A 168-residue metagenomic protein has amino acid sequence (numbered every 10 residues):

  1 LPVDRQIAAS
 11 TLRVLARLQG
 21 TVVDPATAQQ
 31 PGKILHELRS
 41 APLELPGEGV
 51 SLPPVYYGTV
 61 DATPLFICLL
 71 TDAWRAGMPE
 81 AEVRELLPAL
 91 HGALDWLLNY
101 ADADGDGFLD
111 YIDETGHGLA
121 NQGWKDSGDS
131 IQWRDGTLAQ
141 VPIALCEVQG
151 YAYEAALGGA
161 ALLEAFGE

Functional and structural regions predicted by a protein language model:
L1-G118, C146-Q149, Y153: Aromatic-rich carbohydrate-recognition surfaces in CAZymes
L38-E44, S130, A139, L157: Intrinsically disordered, low-complexity segments enriched in polar/charged small residues
L97-Y100, S127-S130, G159-L162: Change "in soluble alpha/beta enzymes" to "in soluble alpha/beta proteins
G116-G128: Acidic, low-complexity proline/glycine-rich segments
K125-T137: A short, charged helix-loop
A139-C146: A short glycine-threonine-serine/GTX helix/turn-capping micro-motif
Q149, Y153-E168: Active-site neighborhood of glycoside hydrolase catalytic domains
